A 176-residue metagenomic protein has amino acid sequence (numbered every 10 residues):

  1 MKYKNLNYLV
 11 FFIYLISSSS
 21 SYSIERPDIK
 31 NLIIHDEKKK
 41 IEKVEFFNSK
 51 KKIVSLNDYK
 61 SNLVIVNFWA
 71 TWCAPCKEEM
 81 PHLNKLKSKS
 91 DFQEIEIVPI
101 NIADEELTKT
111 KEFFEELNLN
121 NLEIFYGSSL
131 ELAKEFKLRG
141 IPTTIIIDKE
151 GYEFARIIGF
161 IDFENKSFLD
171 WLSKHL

Functional and structural regions predicted by a protein language model:
M1-L9: Bacterial N-terminal signal peptides that target proteins for export
V10-S18: Bacterial N-terminal signal peptides
S19-K43: N-proximal helix/coil linker or "cap" segments that precede and/or mark the start of modular domains
V54-S55, F154: Generic structural signal for well-ordered beta-strand positions
S55-K77, L83: Short active-site neighborhood of thiol/selenol oxidoreductases, capturing the structured segment around
I65-V66, I97, T144: Hydrophobic beta-strand anchors of alpha/beta hydrolase catalytic cores
E78-L117, S128-K134: Structural microenvironment flanking redox-active thiols in thiol-disulfide oxidoreductases
E116-N120, G127-S173: Thiol/disulfide oxidoreductase modules built on the thioredoxin-like
